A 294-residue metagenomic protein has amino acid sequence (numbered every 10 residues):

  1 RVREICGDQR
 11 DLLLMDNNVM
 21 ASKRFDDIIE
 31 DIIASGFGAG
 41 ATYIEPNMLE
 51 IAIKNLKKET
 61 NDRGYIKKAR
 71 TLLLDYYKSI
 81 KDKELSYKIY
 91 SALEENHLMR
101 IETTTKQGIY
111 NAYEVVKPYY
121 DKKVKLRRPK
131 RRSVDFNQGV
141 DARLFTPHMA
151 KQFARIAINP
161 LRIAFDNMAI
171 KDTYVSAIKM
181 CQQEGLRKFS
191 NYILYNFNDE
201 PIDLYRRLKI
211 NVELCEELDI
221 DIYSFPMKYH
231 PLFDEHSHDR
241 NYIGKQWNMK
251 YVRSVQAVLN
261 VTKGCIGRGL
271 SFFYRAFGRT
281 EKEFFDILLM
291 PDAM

Functional and structural regions predicted by a protein language model:
V2-S190, Y195: Conserved SAM/AdoMet-binding glycine-rich loop
I44, L49-K88, K117-P118, K122 (+2 more regions): Auxiliary Fe-S-binding modules of radical SAM enzymes
